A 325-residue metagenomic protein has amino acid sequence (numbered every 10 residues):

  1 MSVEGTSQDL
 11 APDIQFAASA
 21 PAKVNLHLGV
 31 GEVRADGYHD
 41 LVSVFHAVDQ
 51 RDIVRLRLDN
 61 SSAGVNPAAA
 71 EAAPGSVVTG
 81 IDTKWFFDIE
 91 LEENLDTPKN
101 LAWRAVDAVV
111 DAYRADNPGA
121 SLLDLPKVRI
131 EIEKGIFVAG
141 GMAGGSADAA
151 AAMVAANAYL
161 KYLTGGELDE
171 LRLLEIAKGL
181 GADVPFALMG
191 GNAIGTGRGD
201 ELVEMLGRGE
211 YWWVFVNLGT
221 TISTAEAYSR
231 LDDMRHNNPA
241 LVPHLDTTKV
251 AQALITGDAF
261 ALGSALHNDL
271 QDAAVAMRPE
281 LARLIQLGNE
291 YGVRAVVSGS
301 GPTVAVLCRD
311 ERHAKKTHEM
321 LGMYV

Functional and structural regions predicted by a protein language model:
M1-S19, C308-V325: Conserved glycine-rich phosphate/nucleotide-binding loop and adjacent Mg2+-coordinating catalytic segment
S2-G140, N157-E170, R208, N217-T220: ATP-binding N-lobe of GHMP and related small-molecule kinases
H46-A47, L122, K178-G179, P185-L188 (+3 more regions): Solvent-exposed alpha-helices and their adjacent loops that cap or buttress functional pockets in soluble metabolic
L95, E131-L160, A182, V293-C308: Glycine/serine-rich anion-binding loops at beta->alpha junctions that coordinate negatively charged ligand groups
A105-D116, R172, I176-G179, R283-Y291 (+1 more regions): Generic non-transmembrane alpha-helical segments
P126, A149, M153-I194: Contiguous, small/hydrophobic- and glycine-enriched helical/loop subdomains that border and often "cap" functional
M189, I194-R294, R309-G322: Conserved, helical-rich catalytic subdomain that frames metal- and/or nucleotide-binding sites in enzyme alpha/beta
